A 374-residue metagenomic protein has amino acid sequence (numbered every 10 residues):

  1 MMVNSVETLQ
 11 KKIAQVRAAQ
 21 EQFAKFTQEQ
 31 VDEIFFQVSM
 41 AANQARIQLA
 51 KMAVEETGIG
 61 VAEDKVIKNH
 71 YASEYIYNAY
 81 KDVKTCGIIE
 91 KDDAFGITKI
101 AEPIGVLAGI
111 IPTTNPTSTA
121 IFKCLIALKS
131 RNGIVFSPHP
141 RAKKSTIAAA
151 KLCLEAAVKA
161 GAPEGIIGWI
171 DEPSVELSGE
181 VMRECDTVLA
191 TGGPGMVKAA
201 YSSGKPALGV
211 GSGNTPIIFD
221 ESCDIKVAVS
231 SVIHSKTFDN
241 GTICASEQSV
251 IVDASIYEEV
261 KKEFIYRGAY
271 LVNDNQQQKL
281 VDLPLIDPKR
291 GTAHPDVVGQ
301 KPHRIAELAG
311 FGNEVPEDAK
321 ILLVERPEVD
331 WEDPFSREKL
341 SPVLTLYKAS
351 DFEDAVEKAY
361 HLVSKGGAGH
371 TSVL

Functional and structural regions predicted by a protein language model:
M1-T98, I126, Y266: N-terminal Rossmann-like NAD(P)+-binding subdomain of aldehyde/semialdehyde dehydrogenases
V3, V197-D330: ALDH superfamily catalytic-core signature
N4-E7, K11-A14, F26-E29, E33 (+19 more regions): Conserved active-site and cofactor/substrate-binding residues in soluble primary-metabolism enzymes
E7-T8, F95-I97, K123-C124, K205-P206 (+2 more regions): Short beta-strand/turn micro-motifs at beta-sheet edges
K12-A14, G209-G211, D239-C244, D333-L340 (+1 more regions): Short, flexible turn/loop "capping" segments at secondary-structure junctions
I13, R17-Q20, A24-T27, F35-R46 (+12 more regions): Structural signal for hydrophobic packing residues in well-ordered secondary-structure cores of soluble enzyme domains
A24, D318-L374: Conserved C-terminal structural/oligomerization subdomain of aldehyde/semialdehyde dehydrogenase
I88-V227: Rossmann-like NAD(P) dinucleotide-binding subdomain of oxidoreductase/dehydrogenase enzymes
